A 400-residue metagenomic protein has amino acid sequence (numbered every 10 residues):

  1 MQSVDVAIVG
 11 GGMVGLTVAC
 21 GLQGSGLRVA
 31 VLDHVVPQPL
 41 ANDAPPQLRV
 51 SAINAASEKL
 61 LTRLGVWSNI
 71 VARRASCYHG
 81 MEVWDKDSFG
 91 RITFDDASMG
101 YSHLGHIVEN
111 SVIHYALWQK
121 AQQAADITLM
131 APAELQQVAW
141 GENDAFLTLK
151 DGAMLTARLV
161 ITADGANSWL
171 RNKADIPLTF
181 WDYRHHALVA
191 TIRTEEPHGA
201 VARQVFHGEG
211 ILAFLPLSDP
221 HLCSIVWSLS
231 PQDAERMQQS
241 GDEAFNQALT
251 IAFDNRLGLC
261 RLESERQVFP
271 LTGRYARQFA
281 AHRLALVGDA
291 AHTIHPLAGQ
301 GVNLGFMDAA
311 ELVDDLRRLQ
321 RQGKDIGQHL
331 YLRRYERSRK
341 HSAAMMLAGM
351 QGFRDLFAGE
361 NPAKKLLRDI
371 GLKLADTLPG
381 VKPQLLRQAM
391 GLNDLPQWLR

Functional and structural regions predicted by a protein language model:
D5-V31: N-terminal Rossmann-like FAD-binding beta1-loop-alpha1 element of flavoenzymes
V14, P37, N167: Conserved Rossmann-like nucleotide-cofactor binding loop
Q23-P46: Glycine-rich FAD pyrophosphate-binding loop
P46-D85: N-terminal FAD cofactor-binding segment of flavoenzymes
L61, A153, L159-R266: Conserved FAD-binding catalytic core of PHBH/FMO-like flavoproteins
R73-K173, W181-H186: Conserved N-terminal helical subregion
D233-H329: FAD/FMN-dependent oxidoreductases across multiple families
D314-R400: C-terminal helical "tail/cap" subdomain of flavin- and related membrane-associated enzymes
